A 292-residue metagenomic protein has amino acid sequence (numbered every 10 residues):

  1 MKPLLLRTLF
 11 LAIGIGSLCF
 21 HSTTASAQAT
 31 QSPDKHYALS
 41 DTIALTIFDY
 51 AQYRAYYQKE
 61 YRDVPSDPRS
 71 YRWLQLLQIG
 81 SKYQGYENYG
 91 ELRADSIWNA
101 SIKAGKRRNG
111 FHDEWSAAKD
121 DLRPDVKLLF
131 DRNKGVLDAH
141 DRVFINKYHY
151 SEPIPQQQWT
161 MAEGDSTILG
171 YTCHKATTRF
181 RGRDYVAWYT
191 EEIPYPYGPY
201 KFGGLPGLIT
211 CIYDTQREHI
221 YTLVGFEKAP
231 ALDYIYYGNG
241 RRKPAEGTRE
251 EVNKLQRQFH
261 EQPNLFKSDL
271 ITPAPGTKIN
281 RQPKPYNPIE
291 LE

Functional and structural regions predicted by a protein language model:
M1-Y37: Bacterial Sec-dependent N-terminal signal peptides
Q31-E292: Extended soluble regions of mature proteins
